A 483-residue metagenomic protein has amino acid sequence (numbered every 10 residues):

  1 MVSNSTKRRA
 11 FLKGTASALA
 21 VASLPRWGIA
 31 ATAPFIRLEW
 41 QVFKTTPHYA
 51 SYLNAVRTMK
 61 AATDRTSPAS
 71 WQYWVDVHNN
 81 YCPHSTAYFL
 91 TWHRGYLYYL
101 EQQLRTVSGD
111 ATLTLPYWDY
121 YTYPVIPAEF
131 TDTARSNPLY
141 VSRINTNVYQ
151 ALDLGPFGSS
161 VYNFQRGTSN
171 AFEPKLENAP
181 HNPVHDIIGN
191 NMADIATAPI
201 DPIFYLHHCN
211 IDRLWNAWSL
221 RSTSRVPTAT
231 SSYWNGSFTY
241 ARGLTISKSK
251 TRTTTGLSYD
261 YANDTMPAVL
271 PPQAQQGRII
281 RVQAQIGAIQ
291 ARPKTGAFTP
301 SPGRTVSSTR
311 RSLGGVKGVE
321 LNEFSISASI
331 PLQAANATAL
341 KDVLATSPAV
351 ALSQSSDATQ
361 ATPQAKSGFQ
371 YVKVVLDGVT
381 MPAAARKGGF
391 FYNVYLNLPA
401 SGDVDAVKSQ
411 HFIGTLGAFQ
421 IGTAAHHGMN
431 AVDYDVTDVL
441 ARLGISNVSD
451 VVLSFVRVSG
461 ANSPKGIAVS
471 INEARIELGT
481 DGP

Functional and structural regions predicted by a protein language model:
V2, L12-A87, T91-P483: Intrinsically disordered, flexible peripheral segments
